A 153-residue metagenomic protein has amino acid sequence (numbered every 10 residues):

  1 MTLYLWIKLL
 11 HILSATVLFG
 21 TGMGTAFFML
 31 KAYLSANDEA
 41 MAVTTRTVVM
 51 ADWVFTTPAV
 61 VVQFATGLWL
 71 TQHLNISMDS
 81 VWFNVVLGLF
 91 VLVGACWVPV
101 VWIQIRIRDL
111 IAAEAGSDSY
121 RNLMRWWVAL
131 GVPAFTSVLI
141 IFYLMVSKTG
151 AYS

Functional and structural regions predicted by a protein language model:
M1-S153: Polytopic transmembrane helical bundles with strong interfacial aromatic enrichment
